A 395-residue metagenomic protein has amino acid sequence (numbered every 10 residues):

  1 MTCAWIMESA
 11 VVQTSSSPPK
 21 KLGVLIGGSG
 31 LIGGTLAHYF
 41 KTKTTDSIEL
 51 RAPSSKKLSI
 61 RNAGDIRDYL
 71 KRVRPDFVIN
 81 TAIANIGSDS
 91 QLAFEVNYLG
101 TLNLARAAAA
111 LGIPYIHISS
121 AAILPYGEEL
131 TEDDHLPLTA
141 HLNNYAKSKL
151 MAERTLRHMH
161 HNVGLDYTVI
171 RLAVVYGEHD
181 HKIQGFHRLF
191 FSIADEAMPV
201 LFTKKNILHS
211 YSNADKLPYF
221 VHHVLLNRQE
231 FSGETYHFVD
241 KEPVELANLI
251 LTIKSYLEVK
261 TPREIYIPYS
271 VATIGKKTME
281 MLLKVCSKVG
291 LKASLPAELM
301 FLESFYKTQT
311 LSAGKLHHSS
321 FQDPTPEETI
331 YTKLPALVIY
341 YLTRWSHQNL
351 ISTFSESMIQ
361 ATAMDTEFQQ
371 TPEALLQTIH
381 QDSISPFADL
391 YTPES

Functional and structural regions predicted by a protein language model:
C3-V11, Y306-S395: Amphipathic terminal alpha-helices
S16-K43: N-terminal Rossmann NAD(P)H-binding glycine-rich loop of SDR-like oxidoreductase domains
I60-L99, A107-A109, L124: NAD(P)H-binding glycine-rich loop region in Rossmannoid oxidoreductase-like domains and their noncatalytic homologs
E95, E128-Y176, D180-H181: Catalytic helix-loop patch of NAD(P)-dependent Rossmann-fold dehydrogenases
N103-K147: Conserved Rossmann-fold NAD(P)-dependent oxidoreductase catalytic core, especially the SDR/UDP-sugar
H161-H209, A214-H223, I253: NAD(P)-dependent short-chain dehydrogenase/reductase
H179-D180, N206-K216, Y236-Y256, I265-K277 (+1 more regions): Substrate-binding strand-loop-helix patch in Rossmann-like NAD(P)-dependent oxidoreductase/epimerase domains
K254-Y306: Terminal hydrophobic/aromatic helix or amphipathic segment near a protein terminus
